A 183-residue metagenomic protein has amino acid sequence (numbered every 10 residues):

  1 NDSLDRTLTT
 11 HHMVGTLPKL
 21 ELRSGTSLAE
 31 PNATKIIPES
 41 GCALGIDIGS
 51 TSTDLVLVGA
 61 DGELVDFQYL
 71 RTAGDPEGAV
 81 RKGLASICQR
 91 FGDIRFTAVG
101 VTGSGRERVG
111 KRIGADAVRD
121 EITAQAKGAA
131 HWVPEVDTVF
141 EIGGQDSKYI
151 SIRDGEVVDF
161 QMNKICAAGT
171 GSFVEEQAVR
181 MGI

Functional and structural regions predicted by a protein language model:
N1-D120: N-terminal glycine/serine-rich phosphate-binding loop of ATP-dependent small-molecule kinases, especially carbohydrate
S52-L55, E107, I142-I150, D159 (+1 more regions): Short glycine/serine/threonine-rich phosphate/pyrophosphate-binding segments that cradle anionic phosphate groups
V56-G59, V80, G110-G114, Y149-G155 (+2 more regions): Short acidic, glycine/serine/threonine-rich loops at helix termini
A60, S104, G144-S147, D154-G155 (+1 more regions): Short, ordered loop/turn segments at secondary-structure junctions
L70-A73, T97-V101, D116-Q125, F140-G144 (+1 more regions): Active-site nucleophile and cofactor-binding loops and adjacent substrate-binding regions of central metabolic enzymes
A73-P76, D154-I183: Glycine-rich phosphate-binding loop plus the immediately following alpha-helix
E107, K127, E175: Active-site phosphate/pyrophosphate- and oxyanion-stabilizing loops and adjacent acidic/basic residues in soluble
H131: Phosphate/diphosphate-binding loops
